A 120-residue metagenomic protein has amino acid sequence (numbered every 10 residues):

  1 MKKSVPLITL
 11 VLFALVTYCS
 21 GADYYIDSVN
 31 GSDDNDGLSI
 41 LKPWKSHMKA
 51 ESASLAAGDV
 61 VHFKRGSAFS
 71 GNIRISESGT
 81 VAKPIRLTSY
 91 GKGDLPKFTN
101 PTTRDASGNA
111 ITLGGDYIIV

Functional and structural regions predicted by a protein language model:
M1-T9: Bacterial N-terminal signal peptides that target proteins for export
I8-T17: Bacterial N-terminal signal peptides
L12-F13, S52-L55, Y117: Alpha-helix termination/capping residues and helix-transition junctions
C19-V29: Boundary/junction segments of secreted and surface-exposed precursor proteins
D23, G58-V60, G66, N72 (+3 more regions): Detector for repetitive beta-architecture
S28-K64, A68, R74, A110: Acidic Gly/Asp/Thr-rich repetitive segments characteristic of extracellular carbohydrate-active and adhesion proteins
S78-V120: Right-handed parallel beta-helix/beta-spiral solenoid domain characteristic of secreted/periplasmic
